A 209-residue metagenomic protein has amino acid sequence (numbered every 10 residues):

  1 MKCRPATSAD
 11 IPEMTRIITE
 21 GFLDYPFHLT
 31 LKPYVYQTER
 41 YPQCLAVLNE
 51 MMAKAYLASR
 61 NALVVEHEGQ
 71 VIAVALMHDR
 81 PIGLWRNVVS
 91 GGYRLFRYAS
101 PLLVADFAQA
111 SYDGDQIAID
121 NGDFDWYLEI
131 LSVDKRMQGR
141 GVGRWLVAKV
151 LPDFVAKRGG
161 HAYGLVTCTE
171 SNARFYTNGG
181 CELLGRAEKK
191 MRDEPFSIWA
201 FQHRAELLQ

Functional and structural regions predicted by a protein language model:
K2-L29: A short beta-loop-alpha structural element at the N-terminal edge of CoA-dependent acyl/N-acetyltransferase catalytic
V35-N61: Active-site rim helix/loop that mediates acceptor-substrate recognition in acyltransferases
A58-A75: Conserved beta-hairpin
L76-S132, K190-D193: Conserved acyl-donor/pantetheine-binding loop and adjacent beta-alpha core of acyl/acetyltransferases and related
F124-W126, F154-C168: Conserved GNAT acetyl-CoA-binding A-motif
E129-Q138, G164-R174, M191-D193: Conserved beta-strand-loop-alpha-helix junction that forms the acyl-donor binding cleft
V133, G139-D153: Conserved acetyl-CoA-binding loop-helix of GNAT-fold acetyltransferases
R144, T169-R186: Conserved active-site alpha-helix within GNAT-family acetyltransferase domains
